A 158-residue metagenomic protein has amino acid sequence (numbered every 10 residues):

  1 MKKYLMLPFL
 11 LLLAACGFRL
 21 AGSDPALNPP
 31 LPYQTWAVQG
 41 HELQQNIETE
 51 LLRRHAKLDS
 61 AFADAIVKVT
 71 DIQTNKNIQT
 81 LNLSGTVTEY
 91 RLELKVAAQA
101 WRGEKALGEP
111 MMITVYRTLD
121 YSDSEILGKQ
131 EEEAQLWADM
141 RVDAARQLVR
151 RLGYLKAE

Functional and structural regions predicted by a protein language model:
M1-Y4: Positively charged n-region of N-terminal signal peptides that target proteins for export
L12-A15: C-terminal motif of bacterial Sec signal peptides marking the signal peptidase cleavage site
G17-L20: Bacterial signal peptide processing site
G22-N28: Short, low-complexity, disordered segments immediately C-terminal to signal peptides in bacterial exported proteins
P32-Q73: N-terminal segment of the mature soluble domain
L51, H55, A100-E104, D123 (+1 more regions): Sec/Tat-exported extracytoplasmic proteins
K68-M112, R117-A134: Surface-exposed short loop/turn segments
L127-E158: C-terminal/domain-edge helix-coil "capping" segments
